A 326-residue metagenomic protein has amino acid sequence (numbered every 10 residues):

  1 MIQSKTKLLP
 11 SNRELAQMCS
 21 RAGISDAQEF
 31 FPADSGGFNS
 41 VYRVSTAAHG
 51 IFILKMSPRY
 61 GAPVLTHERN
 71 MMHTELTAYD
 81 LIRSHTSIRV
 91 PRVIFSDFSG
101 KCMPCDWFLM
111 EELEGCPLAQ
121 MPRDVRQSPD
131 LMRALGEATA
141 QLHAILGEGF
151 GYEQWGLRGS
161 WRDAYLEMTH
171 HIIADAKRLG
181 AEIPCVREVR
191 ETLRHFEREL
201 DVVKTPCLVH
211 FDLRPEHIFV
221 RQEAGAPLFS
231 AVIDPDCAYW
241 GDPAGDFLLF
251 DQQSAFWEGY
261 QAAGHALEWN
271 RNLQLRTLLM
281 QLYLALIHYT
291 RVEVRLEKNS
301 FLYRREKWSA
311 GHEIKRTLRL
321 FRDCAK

Functional and structural regions predicted by a protein language model:
I2-K5, H288-K326: ATP/Mg2+ or Mg2+-diphosphate-binding catalytic cores that bind nucleotide phosphates or diphosphates via glycine-rich
L8, L65-M72, V125-M132, E182 (+3 more regions): Flexible, glycine- and charge-enriched loops at secondary-structure boundaries
S11-D26, F98-K101, F108, E114 (+8 more regions): An alpha-helical support segment within catalytic cores of ATP-dependent transferases
G23, H85-S87, A266-E268: Short helix-capping segments at alpha-helix termini
F31-L166, R178: ATP-binding pocket architecture of kinase catalytic cores
I53-M56, R92-F95, Q154, L208-F211 (+3 more regions): Short beta-strand segments
P206-V209, R214-L278: Active-site Asp-x-Gly
T277-T290: Hydrophobic alpha-helical segments that form the core of small-molecule binding pockets and/or dimer interfaces
